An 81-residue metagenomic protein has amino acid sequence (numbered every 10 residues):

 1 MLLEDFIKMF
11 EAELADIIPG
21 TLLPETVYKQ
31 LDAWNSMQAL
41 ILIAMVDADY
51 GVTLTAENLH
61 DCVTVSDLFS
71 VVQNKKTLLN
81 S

Functional and structural regions predicted by a protein language model:
M1-I43, A48-S81: Phosphopantetheine-dependent thiolation modules in NRPS/PKS and related acyl-activating systems
